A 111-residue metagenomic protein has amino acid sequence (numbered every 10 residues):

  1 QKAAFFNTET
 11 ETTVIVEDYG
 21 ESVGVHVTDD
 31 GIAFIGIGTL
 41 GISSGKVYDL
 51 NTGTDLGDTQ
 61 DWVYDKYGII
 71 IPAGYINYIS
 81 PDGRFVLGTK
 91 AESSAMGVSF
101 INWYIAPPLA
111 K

Functional and structural regions predicted by a protein language model:
Q1-K111: Conserved "turn/edge" positions that cap or connect secondary-structure elements within repeat/scaffolded domains
